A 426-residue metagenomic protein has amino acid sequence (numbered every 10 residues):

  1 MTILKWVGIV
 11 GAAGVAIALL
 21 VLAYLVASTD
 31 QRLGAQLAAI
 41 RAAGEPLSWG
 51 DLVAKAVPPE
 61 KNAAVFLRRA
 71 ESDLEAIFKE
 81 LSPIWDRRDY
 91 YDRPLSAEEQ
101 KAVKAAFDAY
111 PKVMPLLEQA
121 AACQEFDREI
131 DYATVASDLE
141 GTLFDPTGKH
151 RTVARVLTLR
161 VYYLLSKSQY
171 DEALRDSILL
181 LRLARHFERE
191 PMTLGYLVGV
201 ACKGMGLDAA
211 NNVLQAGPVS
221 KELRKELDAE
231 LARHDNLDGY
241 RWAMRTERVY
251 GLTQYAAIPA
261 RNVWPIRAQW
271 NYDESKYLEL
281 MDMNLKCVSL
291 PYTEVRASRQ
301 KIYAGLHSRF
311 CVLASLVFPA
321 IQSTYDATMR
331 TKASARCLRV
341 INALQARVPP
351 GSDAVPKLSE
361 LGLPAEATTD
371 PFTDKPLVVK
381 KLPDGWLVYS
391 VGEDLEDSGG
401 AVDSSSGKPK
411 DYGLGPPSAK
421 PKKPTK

Functional and structural regions predicted by a protein language model:
M1-K426: Short acidic linear motifs
